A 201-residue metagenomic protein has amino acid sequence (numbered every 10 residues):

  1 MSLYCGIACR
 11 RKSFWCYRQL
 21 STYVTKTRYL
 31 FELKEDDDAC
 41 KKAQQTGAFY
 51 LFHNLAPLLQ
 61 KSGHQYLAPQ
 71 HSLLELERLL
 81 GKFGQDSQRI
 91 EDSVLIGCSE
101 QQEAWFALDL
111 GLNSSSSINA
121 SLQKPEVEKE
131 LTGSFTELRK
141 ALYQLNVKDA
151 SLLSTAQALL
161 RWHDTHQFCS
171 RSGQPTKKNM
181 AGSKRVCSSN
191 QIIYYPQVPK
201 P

Functional and structural regions predicted by a protein language model:
S2-L145: N-terminal alpha-helical interaction blocks
F106-A107, A150, S183: Bulky hydrophobic/aromatic packing residues
K148-S154: Short basic alpha-helical hairpin corresponding to helix-turn-helix/winged-helix-like nucleic-acid-binding
S154-P201: Cys/His-rich short segments
